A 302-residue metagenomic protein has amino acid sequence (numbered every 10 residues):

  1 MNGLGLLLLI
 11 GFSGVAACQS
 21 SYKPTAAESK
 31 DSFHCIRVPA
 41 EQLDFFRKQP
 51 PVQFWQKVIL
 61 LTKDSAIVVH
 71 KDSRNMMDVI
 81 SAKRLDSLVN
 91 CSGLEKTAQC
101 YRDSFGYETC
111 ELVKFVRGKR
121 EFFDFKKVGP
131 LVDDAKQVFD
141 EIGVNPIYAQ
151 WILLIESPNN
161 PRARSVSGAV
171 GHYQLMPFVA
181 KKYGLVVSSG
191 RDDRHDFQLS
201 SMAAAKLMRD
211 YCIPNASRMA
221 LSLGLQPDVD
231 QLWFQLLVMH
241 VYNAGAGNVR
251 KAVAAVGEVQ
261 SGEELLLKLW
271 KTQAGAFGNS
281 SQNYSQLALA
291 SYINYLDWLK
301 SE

Functional and structural regions predicted by a protein language model:
G3-L154, A163, K206, D210-Q231 (+1 more regions): Cell-wall glycan-active module
G129, R194, Q198-M202, L232 (+1 more regions): Non-membrane alpha-helical structural segments and their capping/turn regions in soluble enzymes
V144-Y148, V186, G245: Helix N-cap / loop-to-helix initiation motif
I155-H172, V179, G245: Cell-wall polysaccharide-cleaving catalytic domain and substrate-binding groove, primarily in peptidoglycan/chitin
A163-G171, R191-H195, L199, V229 (+1 more regions): Alpha-helix capping and helix-loop boundary segments enriched in small/acidic/polar residues
S167-S189, L199-C212, E263-E264: Substrate-binding/active-site groove segments that recognize and process beta-1,4-linked N-acetyl-hexosamine
M239: Functional cleft and adjacent loop/helix regions within the main domain that mediate ligand binding or catalysis
